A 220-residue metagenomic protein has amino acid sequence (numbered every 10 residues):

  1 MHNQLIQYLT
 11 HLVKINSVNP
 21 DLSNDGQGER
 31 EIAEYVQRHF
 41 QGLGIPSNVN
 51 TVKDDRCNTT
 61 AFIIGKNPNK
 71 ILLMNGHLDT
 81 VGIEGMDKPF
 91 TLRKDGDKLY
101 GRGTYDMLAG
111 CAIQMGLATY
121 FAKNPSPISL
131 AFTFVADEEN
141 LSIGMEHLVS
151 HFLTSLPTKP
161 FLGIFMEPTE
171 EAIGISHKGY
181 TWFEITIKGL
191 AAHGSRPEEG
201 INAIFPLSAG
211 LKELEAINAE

Functional and structural regions predicted by a protein language model:
M1-R102, K123-S126: Acidic/His- and Gly-rich active-site-bordering loop/insert found across diverse amide/peptide-bond hydrolases
I15, Y120-N124, S155, G210-N218: Change "in soluble alpha/beta enzymes" to "in soluble alpha/beta proteins
S23-D25, I175-S176, R196-E199: Short, solvent-exposed loop/turn segments at secondary-structure boundaries
K98-A112, H193: Glycine/serine-rich anion-binding loops at beta->alpha junctions that coordinate negatively charged ligand groups
M107-W182: Acidic/histidine-rich catalytic neighborhood of metal-dependent amide-processing enzymes
G194-E220: Acidic-enriched catalytic cores of C-N bond-cleaving enzymes acting on peptides and small amides
